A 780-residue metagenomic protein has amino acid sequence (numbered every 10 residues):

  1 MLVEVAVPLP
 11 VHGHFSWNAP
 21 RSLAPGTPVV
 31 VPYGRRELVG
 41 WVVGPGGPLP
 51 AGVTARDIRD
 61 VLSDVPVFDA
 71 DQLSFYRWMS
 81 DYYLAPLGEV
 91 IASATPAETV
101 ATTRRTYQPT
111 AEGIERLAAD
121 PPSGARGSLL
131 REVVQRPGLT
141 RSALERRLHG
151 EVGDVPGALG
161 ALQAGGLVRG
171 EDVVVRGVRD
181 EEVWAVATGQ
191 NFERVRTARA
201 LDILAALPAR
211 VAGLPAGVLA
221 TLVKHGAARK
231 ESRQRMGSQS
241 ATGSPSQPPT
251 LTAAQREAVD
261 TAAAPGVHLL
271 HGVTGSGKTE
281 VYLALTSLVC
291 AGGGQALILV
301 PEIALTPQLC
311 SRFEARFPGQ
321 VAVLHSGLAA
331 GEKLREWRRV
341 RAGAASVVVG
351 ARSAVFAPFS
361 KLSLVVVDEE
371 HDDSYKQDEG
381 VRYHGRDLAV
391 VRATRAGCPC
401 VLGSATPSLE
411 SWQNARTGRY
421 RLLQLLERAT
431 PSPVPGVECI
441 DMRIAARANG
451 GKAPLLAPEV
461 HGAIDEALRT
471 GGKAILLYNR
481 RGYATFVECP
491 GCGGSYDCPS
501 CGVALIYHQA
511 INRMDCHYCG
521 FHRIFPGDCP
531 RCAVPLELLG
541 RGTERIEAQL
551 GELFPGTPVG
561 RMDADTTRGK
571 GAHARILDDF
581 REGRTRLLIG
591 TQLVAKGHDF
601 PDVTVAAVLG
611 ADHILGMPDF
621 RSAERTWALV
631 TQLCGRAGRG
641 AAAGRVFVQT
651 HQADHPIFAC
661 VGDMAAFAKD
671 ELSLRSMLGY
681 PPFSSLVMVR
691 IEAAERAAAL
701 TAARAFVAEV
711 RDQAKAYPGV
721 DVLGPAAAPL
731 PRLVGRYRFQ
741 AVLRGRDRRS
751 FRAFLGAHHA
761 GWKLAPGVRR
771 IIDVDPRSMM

Functional and structural regions predicted by a protein language model:
M1-S404, S411, R416-S432, L468-R469 (+6 more regions): Accessory, non-ATPase domains that flank or precede helicase/AAA+ motor cores in DNA-metabolism machines
R56-I58, C439-I440, A453-P458, F706 (+1 more regions): Short intrinsically disordered coil segments
R77-S80, E145, H461, E547 (+4 more regions): Generic solvent-exposed, charged/amphipathic alpha-helical segments that serve as macromolecular interface scaffolds
P86-L87, G640-R645, P718: Short, structured loop/turn "capping" segments at alpha-beta junctions
Q247-T252, R256, G266-L700, D712 (+4 more regions): Inter-lobe coupling/hinge segments of SF2-like helicase ATPases
L700-L723: Short amphipathic alpha-helix segments
V722-P725, I772: Short beta-strand
G724-G735: Short beta-strand/turn "edge" motifs
